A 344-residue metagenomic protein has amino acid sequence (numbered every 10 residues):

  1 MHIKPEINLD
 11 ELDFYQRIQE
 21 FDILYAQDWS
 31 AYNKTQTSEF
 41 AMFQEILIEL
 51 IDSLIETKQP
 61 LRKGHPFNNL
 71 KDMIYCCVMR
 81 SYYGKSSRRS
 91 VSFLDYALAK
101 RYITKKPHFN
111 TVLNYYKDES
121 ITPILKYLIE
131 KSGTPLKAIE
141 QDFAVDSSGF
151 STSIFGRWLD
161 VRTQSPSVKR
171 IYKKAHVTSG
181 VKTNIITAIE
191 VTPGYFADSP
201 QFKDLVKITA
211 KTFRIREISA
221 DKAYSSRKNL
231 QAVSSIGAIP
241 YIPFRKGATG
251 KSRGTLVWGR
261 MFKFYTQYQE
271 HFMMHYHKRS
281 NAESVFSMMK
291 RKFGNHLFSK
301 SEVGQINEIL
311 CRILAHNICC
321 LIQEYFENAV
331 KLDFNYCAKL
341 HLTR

Functional and structural regions predicted by a protein language model:
M1-L61, Q323, E327-R344: Charged, often Cys/His-bearing segments associated with DNA-binding zinc-finger transcription factors
I48-I55, D95, F286, K290: Amphipathic, well-packed alpha-helical segments that form the structural scaffold of globular domains
L61-I129: Short, positively charged, Gly/Tyr-enriched micro-motifs that form contact patches at catalytic or ligand/partner
R62-K71, P166-S167, H277, K300-I309: Structural motif
Y82, S92, N114-I236, I313 (+1 more regions): Polybasic low-complexity intrinsically disordered regions
Y96-L98, T249-G250, I306: Short secondary-structure capping/turn micro-motifs that flank functional sites
A223, R227-K290: Helix-centered, glycine/charged polyanion-binding patches within enzymatic domains that contact phosphate-containing
Y268-R344: Basic, amphipathic alpha-helical segments enriched in Lys/Arg and hydrophobic/aromatic residues
